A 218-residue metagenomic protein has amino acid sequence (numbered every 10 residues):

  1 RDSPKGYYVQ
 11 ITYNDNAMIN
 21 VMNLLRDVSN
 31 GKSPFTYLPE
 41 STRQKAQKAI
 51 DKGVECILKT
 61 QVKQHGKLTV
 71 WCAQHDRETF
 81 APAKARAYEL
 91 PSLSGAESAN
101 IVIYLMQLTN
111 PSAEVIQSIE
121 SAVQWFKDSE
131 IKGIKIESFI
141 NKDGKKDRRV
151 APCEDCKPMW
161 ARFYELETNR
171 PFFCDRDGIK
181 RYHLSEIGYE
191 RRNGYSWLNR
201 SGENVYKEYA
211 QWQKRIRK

Functional and structural regions predicted by a protein language model:
R1-N20, L24-L25, Y37-S92: Active-site cradle of extracellular carbohydrate-active enzymes
D27-K52, T79-A85, E89, A96-K218: Terminal, non-catalytic domain-edge segments
